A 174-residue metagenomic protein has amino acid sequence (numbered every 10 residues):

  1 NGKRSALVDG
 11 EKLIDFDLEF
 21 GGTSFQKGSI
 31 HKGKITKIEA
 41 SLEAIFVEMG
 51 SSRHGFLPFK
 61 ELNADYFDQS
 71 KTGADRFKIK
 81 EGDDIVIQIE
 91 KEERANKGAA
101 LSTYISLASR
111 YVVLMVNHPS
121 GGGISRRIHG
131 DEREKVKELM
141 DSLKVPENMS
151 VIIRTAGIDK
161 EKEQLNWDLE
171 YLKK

Functional and structural regions predicted by a protein language model:
N1-K174: Single-stranded RNA-binding surfaces
